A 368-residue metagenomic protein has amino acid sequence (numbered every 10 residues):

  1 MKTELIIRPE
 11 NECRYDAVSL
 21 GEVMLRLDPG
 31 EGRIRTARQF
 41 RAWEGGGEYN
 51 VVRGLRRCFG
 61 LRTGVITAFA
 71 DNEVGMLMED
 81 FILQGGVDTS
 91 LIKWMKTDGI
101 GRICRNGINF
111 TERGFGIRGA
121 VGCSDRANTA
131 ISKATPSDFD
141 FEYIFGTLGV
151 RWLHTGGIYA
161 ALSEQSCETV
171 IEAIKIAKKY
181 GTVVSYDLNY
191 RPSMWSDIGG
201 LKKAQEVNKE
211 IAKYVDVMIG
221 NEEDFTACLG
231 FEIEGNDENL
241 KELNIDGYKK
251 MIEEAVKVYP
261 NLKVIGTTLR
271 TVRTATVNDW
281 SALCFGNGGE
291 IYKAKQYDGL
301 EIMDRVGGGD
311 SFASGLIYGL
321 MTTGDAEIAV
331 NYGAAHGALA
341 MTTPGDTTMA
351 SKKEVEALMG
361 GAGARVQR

Functional and structural regions predicted by a protein language model:
M1-R35: Positively charged, low-complexity intrinsically disordered leader regions
Q39-Y49, T67-D71, K93-I103, D304-G308 (+1 more regions): Active-site nucleophile and cofactor-binding loops and adjacent substrate-binding regions of central metabolic enzymes
W43, N50-R62, Q84, G319-T322: Alpha-helix C-terminal capping segments
G60, K178-V183, Y259-K263: A short helix->loop->beta-strand "cap" motif at the edges of active sites that frequently abuts
R62-G157, A173, V355-R368: Conserved N-terminal subdomain of the carbohydrate kinase-like
T63, T89, V184-Y186, I219: Hydrophobic beta-strand scaffold residues
S193-E290: Conserved phosphate/ATP/ADP-binding segment of small-molecule kinases
A275, E290-A362, R368: Conserved post-catalytic alpha-helical subdomain immediately downstream of the catalytic base and nucleotide-binding
